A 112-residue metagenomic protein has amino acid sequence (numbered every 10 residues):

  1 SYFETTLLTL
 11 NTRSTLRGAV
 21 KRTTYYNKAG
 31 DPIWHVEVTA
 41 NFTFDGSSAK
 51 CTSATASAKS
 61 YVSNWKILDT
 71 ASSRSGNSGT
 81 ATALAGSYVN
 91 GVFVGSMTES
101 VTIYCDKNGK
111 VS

Functional and structural regions predicted by a protein language model:
S1-K28: N-terminal prepro-regions of secreted/extracellular proteins
F3, H35, S78-T80: Intrinsic-disorder/low-complexity, polar/charged segments enriched in Ser/Thr/Lys/Arg/Asp/Glu/Gln
L8-T12, T52, S57, L84: Compositionally biased non-globular segments, especially hydrophobic aliphatic-rich helices of signal peptides
A19-A71: Short helix-loop boundary/capping segments
G30-P32, G91, G109: Residue-level signal for glycine
A49, N77-A81, G109-V111: Hydrophobic residues embedded in beta-strands of well-ordered beta-sheets
A71-S100: Extracytosolic low-complexity repeat regions of secreted or lipid-anchored proteins
S100-S112: Short, low-complexity, Pro/Ser/Thr/Gly-rich segments in the mature regions of secreted, periplasmic
